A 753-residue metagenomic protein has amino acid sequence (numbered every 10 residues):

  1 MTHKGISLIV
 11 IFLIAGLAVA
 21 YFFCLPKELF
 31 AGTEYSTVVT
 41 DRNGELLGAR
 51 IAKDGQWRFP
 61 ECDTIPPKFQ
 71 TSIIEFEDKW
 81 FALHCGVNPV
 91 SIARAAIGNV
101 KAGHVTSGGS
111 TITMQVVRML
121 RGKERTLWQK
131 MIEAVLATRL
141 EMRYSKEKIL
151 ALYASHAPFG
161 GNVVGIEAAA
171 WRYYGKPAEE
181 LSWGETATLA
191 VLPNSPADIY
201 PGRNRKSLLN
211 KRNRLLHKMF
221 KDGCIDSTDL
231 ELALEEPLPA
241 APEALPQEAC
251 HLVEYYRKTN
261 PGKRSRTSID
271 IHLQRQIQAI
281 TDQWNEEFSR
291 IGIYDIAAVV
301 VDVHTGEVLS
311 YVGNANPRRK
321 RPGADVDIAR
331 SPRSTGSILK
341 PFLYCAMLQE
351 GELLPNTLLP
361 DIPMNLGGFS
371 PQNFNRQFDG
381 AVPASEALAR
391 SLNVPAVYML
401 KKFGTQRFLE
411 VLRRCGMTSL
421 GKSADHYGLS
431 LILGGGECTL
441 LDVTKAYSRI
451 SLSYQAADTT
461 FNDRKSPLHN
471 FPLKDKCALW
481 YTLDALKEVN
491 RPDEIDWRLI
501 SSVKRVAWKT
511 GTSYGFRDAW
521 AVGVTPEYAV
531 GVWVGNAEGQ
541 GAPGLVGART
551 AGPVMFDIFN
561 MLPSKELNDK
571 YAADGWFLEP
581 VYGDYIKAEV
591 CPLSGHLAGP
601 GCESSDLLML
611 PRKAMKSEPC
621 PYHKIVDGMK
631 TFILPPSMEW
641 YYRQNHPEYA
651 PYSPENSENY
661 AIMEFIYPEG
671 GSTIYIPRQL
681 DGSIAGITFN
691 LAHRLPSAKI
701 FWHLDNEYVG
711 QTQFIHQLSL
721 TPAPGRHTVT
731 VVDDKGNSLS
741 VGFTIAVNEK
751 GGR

Functional and structural regions predicted by a protein language model:
T2-R290, V303, E307-L309, N314 (+1 more regions): Juxtamembrane regions of bacterial inner-membrane/periplasmic proteins, predominantly the peptidoglycan biogenesis
H3, I14, V506-R753: Soluble, non-transmembrane domains of envelope/secretory-pathway proteins that act on or interact with carbohydrate
G44, I73, V116, I149 (+15 more regions): Residue-level preference for non-acidic, small/hydrophobic
E45-R58, A168, A197-P201, E254-P261 (+5 more regions): Short pre-catalytic segments that frame enzyme active sites
F81-V90, W128, L150, I225-E231 (+8 more regions): Surface-exposed patches in mature extracellular/periplasmic domains of secreted proteins
K101-R125, E179, P242-K258, L353-F408 (+2 more regions): Conserved catalytic neighborhood of penicillin-recognizing serine enzymes
Q115-G122, S155-N162, E179, W183-S195 (+11 more regions): Glycine-rich, acidic and aromatic/proline-enriched surface loops and short helix-turn segments that act as binding
T267-F288, V300-D302, Y311, R319-A329 (+2 more regions): A penicillin-recognizing enzyme superfamily signal
